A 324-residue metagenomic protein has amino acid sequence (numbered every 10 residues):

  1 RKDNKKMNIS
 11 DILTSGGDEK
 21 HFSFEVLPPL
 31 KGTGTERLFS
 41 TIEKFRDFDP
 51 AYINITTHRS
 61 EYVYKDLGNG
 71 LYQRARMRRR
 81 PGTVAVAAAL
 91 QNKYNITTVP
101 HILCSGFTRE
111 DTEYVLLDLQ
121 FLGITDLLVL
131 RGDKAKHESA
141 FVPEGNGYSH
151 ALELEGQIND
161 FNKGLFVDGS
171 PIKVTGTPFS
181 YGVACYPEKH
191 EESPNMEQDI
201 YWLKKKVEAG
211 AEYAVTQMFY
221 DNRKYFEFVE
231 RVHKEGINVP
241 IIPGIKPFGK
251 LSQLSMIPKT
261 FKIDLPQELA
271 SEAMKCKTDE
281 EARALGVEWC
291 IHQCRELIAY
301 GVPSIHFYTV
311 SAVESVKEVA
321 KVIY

Functional and structural regions predicted by a protein language model:
N4-F24, F166-F179, Y324: N-terminal amphipathic alpha-helix/helix-capping segment at the start of soluble metabolic enzymes
H21-F39, T97-E110, S180-Q198, M274-E288: Active-site mouth loops of central-metabolism enzymes
E25, I53, L119, K206 (+3 more regions): Conserved, mostly hydrophobic/aromatic
P29, F48-P81, A135-G145, A211-E227 (+1 more regions): Glycine-rich, proline-tolerant flexible connector loops at the mouths of alpha/beta enzymes
T108-F121, Q198-W202, E227-E230, K250-Q253 (+1 more regions): Catalytic cores of alpha/beta
R109-G156: Flexible, glycine-rich active-site loops centered on histidine and acidic residues that chelate a metal or position
G132, G145-P178, V183-S193, D199 (+4 more regions): Active-site pocket-lining/capping segments in soluble small-molecule metabolic enzymes
